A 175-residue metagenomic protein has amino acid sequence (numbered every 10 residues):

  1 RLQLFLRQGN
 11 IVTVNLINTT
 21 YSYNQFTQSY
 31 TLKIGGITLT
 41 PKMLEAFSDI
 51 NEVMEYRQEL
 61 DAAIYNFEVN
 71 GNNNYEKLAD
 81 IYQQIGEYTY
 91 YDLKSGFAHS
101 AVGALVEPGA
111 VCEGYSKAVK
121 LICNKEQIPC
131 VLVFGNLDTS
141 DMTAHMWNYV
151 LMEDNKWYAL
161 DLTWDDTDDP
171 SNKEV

Functional and structural regions predicted by a protein language model:
R1-T38: Intrinsically disordered, low-complexity N-terminal segments that are enriched in acidic
N24-I64: Non-catalytic propeptide/linker segments at domain boundaries
T40-R57, I81, C112, W157 (+1 more regions): Intrinsically disordered, low-complexity repeat and linker tracts
D49-A104: Secondary-structure boundary elements
Q83-L93, E113-N124: Secreted/periplasmic proteins that engage bacterial cell-wall peptidoglycan
A104-E113: Periplasmic OmpA-like peptidoglycan-binding domain that tethers envelope proteins to the cell wall
G114-V175: Hydrophobic/aromatic-rich core segments of domains that either
